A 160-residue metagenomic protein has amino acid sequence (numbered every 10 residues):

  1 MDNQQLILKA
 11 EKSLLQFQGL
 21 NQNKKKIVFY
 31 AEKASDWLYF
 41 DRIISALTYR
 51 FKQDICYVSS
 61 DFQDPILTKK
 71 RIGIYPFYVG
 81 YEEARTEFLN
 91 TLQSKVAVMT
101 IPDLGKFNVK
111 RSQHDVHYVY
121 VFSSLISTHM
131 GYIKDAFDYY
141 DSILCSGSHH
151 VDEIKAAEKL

Functional and structural regions predicted by a protein language model:
M1-K25: Non-catalytic membrane-proximal stalk/linker segments that position and tether the catalytic domains
V28-L160: Active-site and donor-binding regions of nucleotide-sugar-utilizing enzymes
